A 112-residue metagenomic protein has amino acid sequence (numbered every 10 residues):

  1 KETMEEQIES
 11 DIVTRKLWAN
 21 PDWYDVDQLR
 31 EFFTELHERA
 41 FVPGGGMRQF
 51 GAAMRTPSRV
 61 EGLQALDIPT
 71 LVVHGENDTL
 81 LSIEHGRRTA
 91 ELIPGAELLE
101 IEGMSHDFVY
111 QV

Functional and structural regions predicted by a protein language model:
K1-E61, I68, R88: Alpha/beta-hydrolase
T14, L81, F108: Hydrophobic/aromatic residue at the end of a short beta strand that borders the catalytic acidic motif
Q64, E91-L92: Solvent-exposed polar/charged
L66, V72-H74, D78: Short beta-strand/loop motif that positions the catalytic acidic residue of the alpha/beta-hydrolase fold
H74, H85, H106: Histidine-centered active-site/metal-ligand motif
T79-H85: Conserved alpha/beta-hydrolase "acid-adjacent" motif
L98-V112: Catalytic histidine-centered segment of alpha/beta-hydrolase-like enzymes
